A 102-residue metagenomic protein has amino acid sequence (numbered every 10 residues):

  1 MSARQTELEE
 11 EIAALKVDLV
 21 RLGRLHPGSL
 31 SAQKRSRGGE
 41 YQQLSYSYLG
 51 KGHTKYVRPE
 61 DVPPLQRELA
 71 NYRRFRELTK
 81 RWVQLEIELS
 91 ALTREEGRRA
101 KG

Functional and structural regions predicted by a protein language model:
M1-G102: A positively charged, amphipathic N-terminal helix/segment that binds anionic biomolecules
